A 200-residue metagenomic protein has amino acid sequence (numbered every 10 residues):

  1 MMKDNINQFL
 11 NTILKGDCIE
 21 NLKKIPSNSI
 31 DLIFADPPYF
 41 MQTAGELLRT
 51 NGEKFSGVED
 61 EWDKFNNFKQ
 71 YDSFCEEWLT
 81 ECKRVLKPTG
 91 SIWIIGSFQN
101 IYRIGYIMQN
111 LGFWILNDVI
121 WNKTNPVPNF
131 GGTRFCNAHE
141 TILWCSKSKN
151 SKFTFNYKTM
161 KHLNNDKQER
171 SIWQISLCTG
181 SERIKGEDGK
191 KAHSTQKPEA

Functional and structural regions predicted by a protein language model:
M1-A200: Core catalytic lobe of class I
